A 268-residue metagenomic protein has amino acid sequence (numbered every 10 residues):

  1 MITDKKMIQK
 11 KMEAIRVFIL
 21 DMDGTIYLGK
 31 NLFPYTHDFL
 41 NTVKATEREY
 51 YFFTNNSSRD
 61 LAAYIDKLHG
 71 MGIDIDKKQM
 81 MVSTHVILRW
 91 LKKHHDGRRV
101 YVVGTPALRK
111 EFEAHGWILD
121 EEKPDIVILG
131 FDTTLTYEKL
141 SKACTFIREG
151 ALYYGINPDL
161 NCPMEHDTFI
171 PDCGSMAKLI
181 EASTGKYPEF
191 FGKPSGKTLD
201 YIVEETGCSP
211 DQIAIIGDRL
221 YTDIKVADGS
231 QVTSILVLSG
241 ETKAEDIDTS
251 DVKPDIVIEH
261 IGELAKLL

Functional and structural regions predicted by a protein language model:
I2-L20, Y27-A45, A62-K78, L88-L268: Asp-based, Mg2+/Mn2+-dependent phosphohydrolase catalytic module
E49: N-terminal phosphate-binding loop and flanking beta/alpha elements of the actin-like ATPase fold
N56: Conserved phosphate/oxyanion-binding catalytic-loop motifs
